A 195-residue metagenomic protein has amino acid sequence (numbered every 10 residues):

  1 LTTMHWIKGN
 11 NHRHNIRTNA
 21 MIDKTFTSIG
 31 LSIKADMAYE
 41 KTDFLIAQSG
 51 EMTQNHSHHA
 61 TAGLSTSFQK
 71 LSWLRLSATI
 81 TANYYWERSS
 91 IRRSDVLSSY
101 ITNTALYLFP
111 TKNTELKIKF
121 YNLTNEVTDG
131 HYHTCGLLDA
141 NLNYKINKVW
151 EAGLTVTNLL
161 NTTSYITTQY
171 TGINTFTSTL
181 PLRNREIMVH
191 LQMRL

Functional and structural regions predicted by a protein language model:
L1-L71: Outer membrane beta-barrel strand-and-loop segments of large Gram-negative receptors, especially TonB-dependent
T2-G9, L45-Q54, E87-R92, T124-D129 (+2 more regions): Extracellular loop and loop/strand-boundary signature of outer-membrane beta-barrel proteins
H12-T18, Q54-A62, S94-Y100, T134-L138 (+1 more regions): Residues that define the transmembrane beta-barrel architecture of outer-membrane proteins
T18-K24, A62-K70, T104-L108, A140-Y144 (+2 more regions): Residues on the lipid-exposed face of transmembrane beta-strands in outer-membrane beta-barrel proteins
F26, M37-D43, I80-R88, F120-E126 (+2 more regions): Transmembrane beta-strands of outer-membrane beta-barrel pores
F26-I33, L71-A78, T111-I118, K148-L154 (+1 more regions): Repeated loop/turn-to-beta-strand initiation elements of outer-membrane beta-barrel proteins
L74-K145: C-terminal beta-barrel architecture of Gram-negative outer-membrane proteins
Y132, Y144-L195: C-terminal beta-signal and adjacent terminal beta-strands/loops of Gram-negative outer-membrane beta-barrel proteins
